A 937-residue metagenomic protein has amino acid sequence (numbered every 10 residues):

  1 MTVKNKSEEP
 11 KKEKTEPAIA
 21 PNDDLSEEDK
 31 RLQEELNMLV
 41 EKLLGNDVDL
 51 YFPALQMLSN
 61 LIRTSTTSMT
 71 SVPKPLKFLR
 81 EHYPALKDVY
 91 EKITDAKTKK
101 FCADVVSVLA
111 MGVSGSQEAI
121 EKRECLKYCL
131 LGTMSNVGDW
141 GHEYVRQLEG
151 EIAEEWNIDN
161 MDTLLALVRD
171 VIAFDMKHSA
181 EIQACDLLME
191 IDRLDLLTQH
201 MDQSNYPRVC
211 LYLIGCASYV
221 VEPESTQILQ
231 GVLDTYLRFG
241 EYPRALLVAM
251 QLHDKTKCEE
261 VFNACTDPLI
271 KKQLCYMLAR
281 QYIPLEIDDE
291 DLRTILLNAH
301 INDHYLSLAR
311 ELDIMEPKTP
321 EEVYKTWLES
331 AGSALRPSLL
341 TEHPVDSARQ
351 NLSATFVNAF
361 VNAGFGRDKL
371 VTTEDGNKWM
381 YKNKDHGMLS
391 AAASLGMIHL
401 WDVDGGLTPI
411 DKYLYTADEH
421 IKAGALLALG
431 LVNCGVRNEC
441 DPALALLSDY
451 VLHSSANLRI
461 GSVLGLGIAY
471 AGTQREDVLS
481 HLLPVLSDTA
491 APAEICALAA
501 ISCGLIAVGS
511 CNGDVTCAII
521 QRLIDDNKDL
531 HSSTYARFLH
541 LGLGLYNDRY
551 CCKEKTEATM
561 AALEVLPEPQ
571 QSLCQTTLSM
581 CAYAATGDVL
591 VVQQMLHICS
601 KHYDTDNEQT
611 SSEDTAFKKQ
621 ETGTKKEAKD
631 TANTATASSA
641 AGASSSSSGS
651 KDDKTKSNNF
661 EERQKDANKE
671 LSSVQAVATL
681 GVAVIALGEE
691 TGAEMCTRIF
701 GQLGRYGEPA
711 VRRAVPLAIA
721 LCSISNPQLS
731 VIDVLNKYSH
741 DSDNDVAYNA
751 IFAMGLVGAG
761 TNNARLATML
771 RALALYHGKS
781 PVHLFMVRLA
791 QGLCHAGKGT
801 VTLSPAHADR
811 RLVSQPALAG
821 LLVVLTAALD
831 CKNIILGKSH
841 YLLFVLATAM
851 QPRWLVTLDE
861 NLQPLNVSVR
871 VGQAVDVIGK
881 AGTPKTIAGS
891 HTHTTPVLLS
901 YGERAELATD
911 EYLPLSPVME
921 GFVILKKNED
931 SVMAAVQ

Functional and structural regions predicted by a protein language model:
M1-Y51: N-terminal "cap/leader" segments of large eukaryotic alpha-helical scaffolds
L50-L55, S59-T64, S68-V918, V923-L925: Extended alpha-helical assembly domains of large eukaryotic scaffold proteins
D930-Q937: Long mid-to-C-terminal assembly/interaction modules of large eukaryotic proteins
